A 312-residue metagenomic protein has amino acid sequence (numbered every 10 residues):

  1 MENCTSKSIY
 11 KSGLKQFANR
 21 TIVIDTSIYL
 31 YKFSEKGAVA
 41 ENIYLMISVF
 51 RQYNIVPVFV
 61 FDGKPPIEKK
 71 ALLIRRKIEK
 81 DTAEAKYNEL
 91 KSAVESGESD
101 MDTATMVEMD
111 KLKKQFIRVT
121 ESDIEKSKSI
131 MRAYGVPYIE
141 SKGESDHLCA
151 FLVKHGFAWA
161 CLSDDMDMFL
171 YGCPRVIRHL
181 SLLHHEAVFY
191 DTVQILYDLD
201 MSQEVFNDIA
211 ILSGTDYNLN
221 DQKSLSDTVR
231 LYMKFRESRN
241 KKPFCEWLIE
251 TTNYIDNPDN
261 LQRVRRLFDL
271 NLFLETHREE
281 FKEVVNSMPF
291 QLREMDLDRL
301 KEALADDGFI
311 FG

Functional and structural regions predicted by a protein language model:
C4, S8-A18, Y53, H185-G312: Non-catalytic nucleic-acid-binding/docking modules located in mid-to-C-terminal regions of nucleic-acid enzymes
T5-K15, E41-S48, D146: Short alpha-helical segments and helix-capping/turn motifs at coil-helix boundaries
F17-S141: Noncatalytic, basic helical substrate-engagement surface that gates or grips nucleic-acid strands
F61-G63, P137-L148, N220-L225: Acidic carboxylate-rich catalytic motifs and surrounding loops in phosphoryl-/glycosyl-chemistry enzymes
K64-I67, S145, D167-L170: Acidic, metal-coordinating catalytic cores used for nucleic-acid/nucleotide bond scission and strand-transfer chemistry
R75-I78, F157-W159, R178-S181: Short, hinge-like loop/turn segments at secondary-structure boundaries
C149-I177: Acidic, metal-binding active-site segment of PIN/NYN-like and related structure-specific nucleases
M168-Y171, R175-V176, L182-V188, V193-Q194: Conserved NTP-donor binding/palm subdomain of two-metal-ion nucleotidyltransferases/polymerases, i.e., the charged
